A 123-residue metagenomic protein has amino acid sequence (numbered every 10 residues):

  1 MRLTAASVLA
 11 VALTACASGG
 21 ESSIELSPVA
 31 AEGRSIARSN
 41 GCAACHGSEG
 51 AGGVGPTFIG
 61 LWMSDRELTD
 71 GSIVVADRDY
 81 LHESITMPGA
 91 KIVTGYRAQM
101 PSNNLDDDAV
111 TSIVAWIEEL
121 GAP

Functional and structural regions predicted by a protein language model:
M1-V8: Sec-dependent signal peptide recognition, specifically the positively charged N-region followed immediately by
A12-A15: C-terminal motif of bacterial Sec signal peptides marking the signal peptidase cleavage site
A17-R38, V74-V75: Electrostatic cytochrome c docking/interface patches
G19-I24, A51, E119-P123: Inter-heme linker and motif-flanking segments adjacent to c-type heme-binding CXXCH motifs in c-type cytochromes
A30, R34, G47-S84, P101-L105: Gly/Gly-Pro-rich "capping" loops immediately C-terminal to redox-active cysteine motifs in periplasmic/lumenal
S39, G53, G95-R97, D108: Extracytoplasmic
N40-G41, H46, W62-D65, P88-I92 (+2 more regions): Sec/Tat-exported extracytoplasmic proteins
A98-P123: C-terminal capping alpha-helices of c-type cytochrome domains
